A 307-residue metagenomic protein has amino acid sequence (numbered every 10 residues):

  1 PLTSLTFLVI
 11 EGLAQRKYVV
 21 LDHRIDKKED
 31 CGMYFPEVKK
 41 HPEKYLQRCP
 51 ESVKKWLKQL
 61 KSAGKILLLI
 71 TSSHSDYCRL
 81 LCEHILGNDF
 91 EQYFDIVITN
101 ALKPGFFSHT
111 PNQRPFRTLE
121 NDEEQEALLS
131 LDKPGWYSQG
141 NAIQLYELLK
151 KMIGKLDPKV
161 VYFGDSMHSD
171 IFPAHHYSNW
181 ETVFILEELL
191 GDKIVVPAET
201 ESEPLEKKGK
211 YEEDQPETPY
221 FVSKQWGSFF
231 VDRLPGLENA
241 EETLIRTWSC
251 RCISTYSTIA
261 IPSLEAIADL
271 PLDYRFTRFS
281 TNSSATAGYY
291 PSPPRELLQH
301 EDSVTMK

Functional and structural regions predicted by a protein language model:
P1-K307: HAD-like aspartate-dependent phosphatase fold
